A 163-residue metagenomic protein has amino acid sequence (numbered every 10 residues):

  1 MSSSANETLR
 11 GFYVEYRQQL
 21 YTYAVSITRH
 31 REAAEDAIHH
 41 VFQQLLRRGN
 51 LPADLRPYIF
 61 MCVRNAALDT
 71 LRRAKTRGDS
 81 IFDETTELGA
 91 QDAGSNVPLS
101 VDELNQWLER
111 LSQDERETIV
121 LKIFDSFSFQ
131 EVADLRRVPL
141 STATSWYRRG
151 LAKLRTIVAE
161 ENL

Functional and structural regions predicted by a protein language model:
M1-T22, E32-E35, N50, R116: A short, charge-rich alpha-helical start-of-domain segment used by transcription regulators
S2-S3, H39-L55, R73-K75: Sigma70-family region 2
G11, R77, E84-E109: Acidic, proline/glycine-rich intrinsically disordered inter-domain spacer in sigma factors
R17, Y21, F42, S112 (+2 more regions): C-terminal flanking helix
T22, D36-Q43, A53-N65: Structural recognition of an alpha-helix C-terminal capping motif at a helix-to-coil junction
D54, M61-F82, V97: Arg/Lys-rich amphipathic alpha helix in sigma70-family domain 2
T118-K122: A short pre-motif secondary-structure segment
Q130, R136-L163: DNA-recognition helix of helix-turn-helix
